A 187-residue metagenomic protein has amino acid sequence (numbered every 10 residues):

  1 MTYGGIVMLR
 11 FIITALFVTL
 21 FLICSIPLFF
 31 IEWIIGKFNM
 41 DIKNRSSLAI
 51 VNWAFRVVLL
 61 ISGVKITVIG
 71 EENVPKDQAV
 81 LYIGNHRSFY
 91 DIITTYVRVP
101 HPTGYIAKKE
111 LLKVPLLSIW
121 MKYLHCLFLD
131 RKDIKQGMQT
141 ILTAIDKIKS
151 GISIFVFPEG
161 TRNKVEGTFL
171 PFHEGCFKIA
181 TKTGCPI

Functional and structural regions predicted by a protein language model:
T2-Y3, G184: The N-terminal extracellular segments of secreted preproproteins, especially immediately downstream of signal
Y3-T67, I119: A transmembrane-helix-recognition feature enriched in membrane-embedded lipid enzymes and envelope glyco-/phospholipid
I61, K65-I187: Soluble catalytic domains of membrane acyltransferases
